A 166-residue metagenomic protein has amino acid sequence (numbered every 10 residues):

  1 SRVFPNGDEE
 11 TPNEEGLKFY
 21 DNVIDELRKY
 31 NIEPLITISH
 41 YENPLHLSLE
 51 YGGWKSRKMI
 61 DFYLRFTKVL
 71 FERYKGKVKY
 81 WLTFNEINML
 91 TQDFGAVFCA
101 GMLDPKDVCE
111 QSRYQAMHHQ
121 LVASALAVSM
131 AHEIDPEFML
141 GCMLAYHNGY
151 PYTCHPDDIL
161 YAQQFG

Functional and structural regions predicted by a protein language model:
V3-G166: Non-catalytic scaffold segments within catalytic domains of secreted glycoside hydrolases
